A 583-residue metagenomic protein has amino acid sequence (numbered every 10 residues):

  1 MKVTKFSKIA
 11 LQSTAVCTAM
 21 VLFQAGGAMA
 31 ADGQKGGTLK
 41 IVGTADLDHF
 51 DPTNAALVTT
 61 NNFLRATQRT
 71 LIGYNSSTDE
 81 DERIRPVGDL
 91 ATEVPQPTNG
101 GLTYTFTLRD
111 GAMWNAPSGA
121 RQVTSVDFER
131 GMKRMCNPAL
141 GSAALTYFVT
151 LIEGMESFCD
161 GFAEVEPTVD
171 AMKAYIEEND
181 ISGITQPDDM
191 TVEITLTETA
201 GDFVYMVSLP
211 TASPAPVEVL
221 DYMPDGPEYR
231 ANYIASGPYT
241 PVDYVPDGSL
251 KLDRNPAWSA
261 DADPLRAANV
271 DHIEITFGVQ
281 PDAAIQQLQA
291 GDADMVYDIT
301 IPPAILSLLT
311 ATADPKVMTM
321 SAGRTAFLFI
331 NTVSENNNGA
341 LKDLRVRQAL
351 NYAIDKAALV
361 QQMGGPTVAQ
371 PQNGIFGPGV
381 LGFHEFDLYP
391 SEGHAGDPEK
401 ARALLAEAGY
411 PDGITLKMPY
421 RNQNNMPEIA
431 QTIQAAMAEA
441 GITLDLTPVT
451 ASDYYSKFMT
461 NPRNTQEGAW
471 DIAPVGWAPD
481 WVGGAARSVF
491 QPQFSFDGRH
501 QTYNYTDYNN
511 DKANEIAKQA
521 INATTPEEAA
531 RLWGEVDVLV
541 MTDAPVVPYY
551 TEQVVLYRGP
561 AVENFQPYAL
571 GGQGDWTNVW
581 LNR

Functional and structural regions predicted by a protein language model:
D32, Q348, V360-M363, E392-H394 (+5 more regions): Extracytoplasmic/peripheral linker and loop segments enriched in polar/acidic and small residues with frequent Thr/Pro
V42-N99, I234: N-terminal lobe/hinge region of extracytoplasmic solute-binding protein
D51, C136, I305, M318 (+3 more regions): Periplasmic-binding protein-like
N75-D79, C159, A163-T191, T195-E274 (+3 more regions): Gly/Pro-rich hinge or "lid" segments in bacterial periplasmic/extracellular proteins
Y239, N337, T367-A406, Q423-E428: Structural transition elements
V242-D253, A262, E274-N337, Q361-Q362: Extracellular/periplasmic solute-recognition and catalytic clefts
P246, Q280, I301, A369 (+7 more regions): Ligand/substrate-recognition segments at binding pockets and active sites
L556-R583: Long beta-strand-rich cores associated with HINT superfamily self-processing modules
